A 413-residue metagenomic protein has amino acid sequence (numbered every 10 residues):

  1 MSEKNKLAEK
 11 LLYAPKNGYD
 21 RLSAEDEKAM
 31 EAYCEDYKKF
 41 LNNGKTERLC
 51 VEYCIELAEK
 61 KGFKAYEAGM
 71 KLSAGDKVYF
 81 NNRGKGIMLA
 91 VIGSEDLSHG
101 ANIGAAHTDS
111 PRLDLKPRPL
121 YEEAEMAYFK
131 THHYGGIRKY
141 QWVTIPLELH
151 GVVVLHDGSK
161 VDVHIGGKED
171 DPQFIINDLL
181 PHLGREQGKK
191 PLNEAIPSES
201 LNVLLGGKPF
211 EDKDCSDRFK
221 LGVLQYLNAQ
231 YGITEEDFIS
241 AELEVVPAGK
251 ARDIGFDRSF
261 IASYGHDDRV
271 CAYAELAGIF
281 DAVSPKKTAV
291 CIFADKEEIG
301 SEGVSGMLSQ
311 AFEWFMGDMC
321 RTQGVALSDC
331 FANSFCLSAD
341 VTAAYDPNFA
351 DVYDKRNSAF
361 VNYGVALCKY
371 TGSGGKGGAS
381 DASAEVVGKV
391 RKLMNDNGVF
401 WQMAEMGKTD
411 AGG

Functional and structural regions predicted by a protein language model:
M1-G413: N-terminal hydrophobic/helix-forming segments and targeting peptides
